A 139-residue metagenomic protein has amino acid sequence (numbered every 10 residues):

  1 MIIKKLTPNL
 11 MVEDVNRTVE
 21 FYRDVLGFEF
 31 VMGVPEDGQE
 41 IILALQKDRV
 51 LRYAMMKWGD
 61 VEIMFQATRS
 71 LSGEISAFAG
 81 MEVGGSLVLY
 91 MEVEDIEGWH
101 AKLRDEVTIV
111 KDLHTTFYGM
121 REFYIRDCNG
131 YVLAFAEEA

Functional and structural regions predicted by a protein language model:
L6, L51-R52, L87, R121: Residue-level marker for the onset of beta-strands and adjacent loop->beta junctions in well-ordered domains
N9-E62: Core segments of cupin and vicinal oxygen chelate
E13-N16, S70, F78, E82-N129: Vicinal oxygen chelate
V31-G33, D112, F135: Residue-level detector of high-confidence beta-strand sites
E36, S70-I75: N-terminal glycine-rich cofactor-binding segment
F117, F135-A139: Short beta->alpha transition motifs characteristic of CBS
